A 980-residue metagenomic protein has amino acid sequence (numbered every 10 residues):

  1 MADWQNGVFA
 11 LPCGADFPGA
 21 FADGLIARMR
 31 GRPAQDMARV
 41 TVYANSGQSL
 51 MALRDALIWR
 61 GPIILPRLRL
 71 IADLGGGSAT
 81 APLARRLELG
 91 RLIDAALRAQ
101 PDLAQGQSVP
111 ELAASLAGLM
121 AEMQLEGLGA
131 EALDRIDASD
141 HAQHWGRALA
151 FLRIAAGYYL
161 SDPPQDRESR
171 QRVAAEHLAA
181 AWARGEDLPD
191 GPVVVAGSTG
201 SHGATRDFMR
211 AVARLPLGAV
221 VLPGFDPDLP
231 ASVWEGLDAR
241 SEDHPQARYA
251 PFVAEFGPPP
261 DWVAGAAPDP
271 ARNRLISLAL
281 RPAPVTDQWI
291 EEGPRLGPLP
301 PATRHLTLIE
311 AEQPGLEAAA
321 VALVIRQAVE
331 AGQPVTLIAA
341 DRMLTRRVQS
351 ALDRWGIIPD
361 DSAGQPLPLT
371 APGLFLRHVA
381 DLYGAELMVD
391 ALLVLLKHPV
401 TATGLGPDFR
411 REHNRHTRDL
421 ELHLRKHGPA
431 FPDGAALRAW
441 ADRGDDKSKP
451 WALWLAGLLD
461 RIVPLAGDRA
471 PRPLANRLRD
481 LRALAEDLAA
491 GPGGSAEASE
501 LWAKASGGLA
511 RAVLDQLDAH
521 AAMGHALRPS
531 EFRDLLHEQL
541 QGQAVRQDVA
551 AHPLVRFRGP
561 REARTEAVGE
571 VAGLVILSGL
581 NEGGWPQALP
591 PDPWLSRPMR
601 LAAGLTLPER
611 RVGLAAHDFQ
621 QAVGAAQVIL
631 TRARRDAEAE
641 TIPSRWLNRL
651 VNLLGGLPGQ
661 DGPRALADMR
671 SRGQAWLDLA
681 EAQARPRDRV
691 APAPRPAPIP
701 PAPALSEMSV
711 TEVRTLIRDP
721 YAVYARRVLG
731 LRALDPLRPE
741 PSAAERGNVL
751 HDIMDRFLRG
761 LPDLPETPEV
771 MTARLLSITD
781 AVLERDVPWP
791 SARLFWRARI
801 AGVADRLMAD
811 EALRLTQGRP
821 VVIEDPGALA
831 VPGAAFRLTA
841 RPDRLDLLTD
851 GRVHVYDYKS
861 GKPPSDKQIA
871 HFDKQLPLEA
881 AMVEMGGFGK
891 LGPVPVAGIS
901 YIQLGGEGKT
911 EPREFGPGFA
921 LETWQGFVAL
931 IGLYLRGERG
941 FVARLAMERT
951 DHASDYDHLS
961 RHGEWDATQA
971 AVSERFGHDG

Functional and structural regions predicted by a protein language model:
M1-P768, T772, L776, D780-D786 (+4 more regions): Polyanion-engaging groove/track-forming segments
A489, G493, E638, D688-G980: RecB-family 4Fe-4S metal-dependent nuclease core
